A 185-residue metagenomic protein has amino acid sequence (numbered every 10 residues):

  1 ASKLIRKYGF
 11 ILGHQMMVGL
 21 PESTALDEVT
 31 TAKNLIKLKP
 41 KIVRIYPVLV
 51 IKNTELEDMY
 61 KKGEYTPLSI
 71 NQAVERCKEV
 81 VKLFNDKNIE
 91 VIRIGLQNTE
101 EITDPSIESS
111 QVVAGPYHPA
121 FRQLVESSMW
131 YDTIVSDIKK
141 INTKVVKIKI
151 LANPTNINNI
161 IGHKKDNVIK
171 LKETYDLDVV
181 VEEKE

Functional and structural regions predicted by a protein language model:
A1-V146: C-terminal scaffold of the Radical SAM
L12, I148, L177-V179: Conserved beta-strand core positions
P67-N71, N158-K165: Ordered, soluble secondary-structure elements with a strong preference for glycine-centered loop motifs and nearby
I92, K149-L151, V180-E182: Conserved active-site loop/cleft motifs that coordinate metal ions or position small ligands
A120-L124, P154-N159: Short, glycine/charged-rich beta-strand-loop motifs at protein surfaces that mediate ligand recognition and catalysis
I134, N167-V168: Generic structural signal for hydrophobic residues
I141-N158: Short glycine-rich, basic-tinged beta-strand/loop micro-motifs
I169-E185: C-terminal edge-of-domain segments
